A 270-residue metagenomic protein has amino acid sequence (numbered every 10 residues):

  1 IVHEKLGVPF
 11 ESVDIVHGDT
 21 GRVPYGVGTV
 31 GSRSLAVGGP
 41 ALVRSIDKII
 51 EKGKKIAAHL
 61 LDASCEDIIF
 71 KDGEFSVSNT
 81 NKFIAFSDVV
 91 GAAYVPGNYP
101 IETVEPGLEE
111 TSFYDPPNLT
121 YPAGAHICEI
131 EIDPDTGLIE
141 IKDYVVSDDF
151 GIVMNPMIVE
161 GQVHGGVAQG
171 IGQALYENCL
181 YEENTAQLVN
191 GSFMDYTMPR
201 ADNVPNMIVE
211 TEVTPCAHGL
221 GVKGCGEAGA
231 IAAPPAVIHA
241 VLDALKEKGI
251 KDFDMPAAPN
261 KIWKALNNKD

Functional and structural regions predicted by a protein language model:
I1-D270: Cofactor-binding beta-sheet edge motifs in enzyme active sites
